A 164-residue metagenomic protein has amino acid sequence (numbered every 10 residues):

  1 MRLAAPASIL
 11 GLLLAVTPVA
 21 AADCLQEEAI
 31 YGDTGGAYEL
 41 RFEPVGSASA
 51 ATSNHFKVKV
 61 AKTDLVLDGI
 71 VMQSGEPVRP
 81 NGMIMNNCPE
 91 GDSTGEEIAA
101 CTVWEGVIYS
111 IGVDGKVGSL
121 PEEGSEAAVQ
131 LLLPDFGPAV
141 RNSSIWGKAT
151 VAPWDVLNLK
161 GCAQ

Functional and structural regions predicted by a protein language model:
M1-A5: Positively charged n-region of N-terminal signal peptides that target proteins for export
P6-V16: Bacterial N-terminal signal peptides
T17-D23: Sec/Tat signal peptide C-region and signal peptidase I cleavage site
E28-S53: Short, solvent-exposed loop/hinge segments that bridge or flank secondary-structure elements
I30-D33, L40, G95-C101, I108-G112: Extracellular/mature segments of secreted proteins
K59-E97: Mid-chain, structured segments of secreted extracytoplasmic proteins
I111-Q164: Glycine-rich, aromatic-bearing surface loops/beta-hairpins
